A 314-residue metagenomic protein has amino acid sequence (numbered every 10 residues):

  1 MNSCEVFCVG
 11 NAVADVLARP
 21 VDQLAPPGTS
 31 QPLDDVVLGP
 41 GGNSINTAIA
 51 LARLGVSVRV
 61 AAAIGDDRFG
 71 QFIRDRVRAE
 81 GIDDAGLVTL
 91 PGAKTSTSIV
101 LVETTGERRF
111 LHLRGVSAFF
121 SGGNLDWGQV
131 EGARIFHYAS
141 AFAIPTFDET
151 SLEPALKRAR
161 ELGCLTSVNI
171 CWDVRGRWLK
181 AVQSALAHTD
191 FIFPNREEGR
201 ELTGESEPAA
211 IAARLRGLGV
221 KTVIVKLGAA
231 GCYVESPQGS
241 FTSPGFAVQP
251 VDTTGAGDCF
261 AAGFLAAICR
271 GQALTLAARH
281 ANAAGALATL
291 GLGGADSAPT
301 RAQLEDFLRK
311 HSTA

Functional and structural regions predicted by a protein language model:
M1-A63, R68-A79, P250-V251: Glycine-rich phosphate/adenosyl-contacting loop at the front of the ribokinase-like
M1-F7, P32, R158, P208-A314: Conserved phosphate-binding/catalytic region of the ribokinase-like
R68-E80, S98-V102, G106-R109: Active-site-proximal loop->helix
R76-A93: A glycine-rich helix N-cap at a beta->alpha junction
T89, V100-E149: Conserved phosphate-binding/catalytic loop of the ribokinase/pfkB sugar-kinase fold
L156-L165, C171-T242: Conserved phosphate/ATP/ADP-binding segment of small-molecule kinases
